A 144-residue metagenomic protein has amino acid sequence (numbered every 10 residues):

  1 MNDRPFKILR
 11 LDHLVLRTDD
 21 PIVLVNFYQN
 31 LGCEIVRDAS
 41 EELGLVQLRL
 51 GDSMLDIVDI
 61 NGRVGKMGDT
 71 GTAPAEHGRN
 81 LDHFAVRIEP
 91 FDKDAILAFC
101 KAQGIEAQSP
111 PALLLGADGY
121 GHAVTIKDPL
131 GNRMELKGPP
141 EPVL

Functional and structural regions predicted by a protein language model:
M1-I22, L81-F84, I88, P140-L144: N-terminal beta-strand motif that seeds the catalytic metal site of vicinal oxygen chelate
M1-K7, L97-L144: Vicinal oxygen chelate
N2-P5, T72-E76: Short, flexible, solvent-exposed loop/turn segments with mixed acidic/basic and small polar residues
L16-V64: Core segments of cupin and vicinal oxygen chelate
V23-V25, F91-I96: Short, conserved charged micro-motifs
G44-V46, D82, Y120-V124: Short beta-strand micro-motifs in enzyme catalytic cores
V64-T72, S109-P110, L144: A short, acidic/glycine-rich surface segment
